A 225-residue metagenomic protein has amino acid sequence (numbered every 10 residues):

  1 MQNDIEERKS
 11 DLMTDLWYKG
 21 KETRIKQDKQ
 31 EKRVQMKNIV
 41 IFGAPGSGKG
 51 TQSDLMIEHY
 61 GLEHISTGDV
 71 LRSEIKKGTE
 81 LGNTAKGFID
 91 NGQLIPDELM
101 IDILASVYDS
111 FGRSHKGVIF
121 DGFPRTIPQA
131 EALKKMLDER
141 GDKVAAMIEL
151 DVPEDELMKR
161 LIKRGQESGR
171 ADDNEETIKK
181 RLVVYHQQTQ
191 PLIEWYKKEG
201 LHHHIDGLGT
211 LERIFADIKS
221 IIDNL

Functional and structural regions predicted by a protein language model:
N3-L225: Glycine-rich phosphate-binding loop of ATP-dependent small-molecule kinases
